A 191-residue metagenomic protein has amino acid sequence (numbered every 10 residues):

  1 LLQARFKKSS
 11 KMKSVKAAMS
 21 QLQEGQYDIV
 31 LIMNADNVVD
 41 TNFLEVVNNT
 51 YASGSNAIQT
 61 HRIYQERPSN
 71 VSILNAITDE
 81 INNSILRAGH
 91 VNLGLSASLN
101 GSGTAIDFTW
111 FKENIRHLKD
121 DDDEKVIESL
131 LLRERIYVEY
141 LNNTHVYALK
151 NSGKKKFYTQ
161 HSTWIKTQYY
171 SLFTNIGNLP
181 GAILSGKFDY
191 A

Functional and structural regions predicted by a protein language model:
A4-K16, L22-Y27, V46-D120, S162-F173: Long helical/loop segments within the catalytic core of UDP-sugar-dependent glycosyltransferases, especially the large
S9, N37-V39, I63-Q65, V126 (+1 more regions): A short, conserved beta-strand element in the Rossmann-like catalytic core that flanks the donor/metal-binding loop
S14, I127-E128: Short, hydrophobic alpha-helical packing/hinge segments within bilobed ligand-binding/sensory domains
V30: Short aromatic/hydrophobic "clamp" motif used to bind/position activated sugar donors
N34-T50: Acidic donor-binding/catalytic loop of UDP-sugar-dependent glycosyltransferases, especially processive GT2
L93-G94, S152-A191: Basic/Trp-rich segment in TM-proximal cytosolic loops or flexible interdomain/linker regions
D121-I127: Acidic donor-binding loop at a coil-to-helix junction in glycosyltransferase catalytic cores that engages
E128-V146: Catalytic donor-sugar/metal-binding loop of nucleotide-sugar-dependent glycosyltransferases
